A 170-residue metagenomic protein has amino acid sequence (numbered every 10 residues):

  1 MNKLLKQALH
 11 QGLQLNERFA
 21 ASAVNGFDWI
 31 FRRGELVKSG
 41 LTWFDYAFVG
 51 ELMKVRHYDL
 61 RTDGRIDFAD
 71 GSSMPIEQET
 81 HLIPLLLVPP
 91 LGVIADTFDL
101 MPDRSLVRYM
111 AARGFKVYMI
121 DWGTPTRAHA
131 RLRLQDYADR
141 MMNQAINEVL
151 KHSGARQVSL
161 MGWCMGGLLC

Functional and structural regions predicted by a protein language model:
M1-G40, Q78: N-terminal targeting or regulatory segments adjacent to alpha/beta-hydrolase or S9 domains
K3, R104-L106, R133: Secondary-structure junction/capping motif
G40, D45-T126: Short, surface-exposed "cap/lid" segments of acyl-processing enzymes
E79, V149-R156: Glycine-rich phosphate-binding loop signature in dinucleotide/nucleotide-binding domains
R131-H152: Alpha/beta-hydrolase active-site loop
M161-G166: Gly/Ala-rich beta-loop-alpha elbow adjacent to hydrolase catalytic centers
L169-C170: Hydrolases whose catalytic domains are alpha/beta-hydrolase-1, hotdog thioesterase, or metallo-beta-lactamase-like
